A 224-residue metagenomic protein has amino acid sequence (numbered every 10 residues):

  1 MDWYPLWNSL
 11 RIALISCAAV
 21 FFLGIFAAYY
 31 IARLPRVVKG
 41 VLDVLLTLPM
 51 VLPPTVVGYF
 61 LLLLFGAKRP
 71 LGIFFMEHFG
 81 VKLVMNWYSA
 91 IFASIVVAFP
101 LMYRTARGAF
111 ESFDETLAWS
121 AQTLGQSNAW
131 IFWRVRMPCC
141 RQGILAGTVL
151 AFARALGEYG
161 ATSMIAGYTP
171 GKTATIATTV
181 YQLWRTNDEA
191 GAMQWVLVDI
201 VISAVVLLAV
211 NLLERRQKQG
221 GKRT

Functional and structural regions predicted by a protein language model:
M1-A18, R33-L34, V38-K39, F75-G80 (+1 more regions): Periplasmic/extracellular loop-to-transmembrane helix junction in inner-membrane transport proteins
M1-Y4, M164-L208: Interhelical loop and adjacent transmembrane-helix boundary motif in polytopic membrane transport permeases
I15-L46, Y59-L61, A109-L117, N128-F132 (+2 more regions): Transmembrane-helix boundary motif in ABC transporter permease subunits
A18, Y103-A106, F110, D114 (+1 more regions): Transmembrane alpha-helices
V38, R107-A118, Q122-T123, E189 (+1 more regions): C-terminal transmembrane helix and the adjacent membrane-cytosol boundary/short C-terminal tail of inner/organellar
G58-I95, A166-T169: Membrane-interfacial helix termini and adjacent extracytoplasmic/periplasmic loops of multi-pass transporters
G66-A67, I144-Q182: Non-cytoplasmic
V81-Q122, V135, G147-T148, L208 (+1 more regions): Membrane-cytosol interface at the C-terminal ends of specific transmembrane alpha-helices in multi-pass membrane
